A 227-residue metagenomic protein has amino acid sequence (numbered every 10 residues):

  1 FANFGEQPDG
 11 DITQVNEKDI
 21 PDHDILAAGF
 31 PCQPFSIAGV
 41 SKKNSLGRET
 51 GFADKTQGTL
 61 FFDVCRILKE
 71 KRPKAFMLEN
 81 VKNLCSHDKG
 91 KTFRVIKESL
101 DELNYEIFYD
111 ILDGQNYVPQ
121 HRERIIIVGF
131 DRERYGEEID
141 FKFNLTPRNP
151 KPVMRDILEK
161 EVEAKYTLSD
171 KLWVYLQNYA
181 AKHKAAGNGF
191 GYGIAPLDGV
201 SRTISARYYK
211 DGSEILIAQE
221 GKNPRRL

Functional and structural regions predicted by a protein language model:
F4, V15-I25, Q33-K210, Q219-R225: Class I S-adenosyl-L-methionine
G5-D11: Conserved SAM-binding strand-loop segment of SAM-dependent methyltransferases
G212-E214: Short helix/loop capping segments that flank catalytic or ligand/cofactor-binding pockets
